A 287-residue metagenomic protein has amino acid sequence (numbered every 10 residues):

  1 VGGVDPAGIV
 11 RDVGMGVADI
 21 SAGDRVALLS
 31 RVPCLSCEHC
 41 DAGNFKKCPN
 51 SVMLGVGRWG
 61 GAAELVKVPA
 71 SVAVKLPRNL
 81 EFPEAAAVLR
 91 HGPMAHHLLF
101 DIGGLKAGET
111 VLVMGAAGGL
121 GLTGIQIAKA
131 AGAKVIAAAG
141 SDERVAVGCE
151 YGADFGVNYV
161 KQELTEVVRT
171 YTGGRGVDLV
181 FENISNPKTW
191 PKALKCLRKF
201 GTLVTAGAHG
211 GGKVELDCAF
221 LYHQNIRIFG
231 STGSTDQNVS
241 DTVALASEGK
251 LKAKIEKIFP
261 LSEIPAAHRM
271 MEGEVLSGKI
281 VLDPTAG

Functional and structural regions predicted by a protein language model:
V1-D41, G57-G60, P77-N79: Glycine-rich beta-strand-centered segment in the early N-terminal region that forms part of a ligand/cofactor-binding
A27-L28, L112, V204: Hydrophobic beta-strand signal
V32-G115, E150: NAD(P)H dinucleotide-binding glycine-rich loop of Rossmann-like/cofactor-binding domains, especially the beta1-alpha1
E81-Q162, E166: Mid-domain Rossmann-like dinucleotide-binding core that forms the NAD(H)/NADP(H) cofactor-binding site
I136, A146-R227: Glycine-rich cofactor phosphate-binding loops and adjacent beta1-alpha1 units of small-molecule cofactor enzyme domains
P191-L194, D236-G287: C-terminal hydrophobic helical "lid"/dimerization subdomain of Rossmann-like NAD(P)H-dependent oxidoreductases
G201-A206, E215-I255: Rossmann-fold dehydrogenase core element
